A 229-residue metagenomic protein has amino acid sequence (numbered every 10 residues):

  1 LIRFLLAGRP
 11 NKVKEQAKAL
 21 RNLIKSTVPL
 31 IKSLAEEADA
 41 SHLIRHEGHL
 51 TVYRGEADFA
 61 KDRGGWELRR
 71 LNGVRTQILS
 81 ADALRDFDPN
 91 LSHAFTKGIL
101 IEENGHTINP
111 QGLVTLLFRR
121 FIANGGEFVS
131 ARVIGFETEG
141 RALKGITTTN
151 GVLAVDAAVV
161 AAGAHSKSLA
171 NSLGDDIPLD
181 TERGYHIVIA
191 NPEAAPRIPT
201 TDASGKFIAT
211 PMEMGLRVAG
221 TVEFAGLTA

Functional and structural regions predicted by a protein language model:
L1-L6, L43, G135-G145, V152-A229: Active-site substrate-recognition segment that forms the wall of the catalytic cavity or substrate channel
L1-S80: Dinucleotide-binding Rossmann-like beta1-alpha1 core, especially the glycine-rich loop that anchors the ADP
D39-A40, D86-N90, G205-I208: Short beta-strand/turn micro-motifs at beta-sheet edges
H49-T51, G98-L100, H186: Short aromatic/hydrophobic contact patches that present stacked aromatics for nucleic-acid/ligand binding
G55, P110, A162-G163: Helix N-cap/beta->alpha junction signal
A60-N72, L84, L91-A157: Helical element adjacent to the flavin cofactor pocket in flavoenzyme catalytic cores
R75-Q77, E127, D176: Conserved beta-strand segments of alpha/beta enzyme cores
T76, P110, A203-S204: C-terminal catalytic lobe of FAD-dependent flavoproteins
